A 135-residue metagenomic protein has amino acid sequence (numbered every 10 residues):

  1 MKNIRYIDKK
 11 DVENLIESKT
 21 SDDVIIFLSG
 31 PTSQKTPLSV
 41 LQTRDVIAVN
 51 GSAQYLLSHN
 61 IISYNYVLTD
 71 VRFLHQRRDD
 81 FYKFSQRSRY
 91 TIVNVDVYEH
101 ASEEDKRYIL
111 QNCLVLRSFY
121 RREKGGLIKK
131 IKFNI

Functional and structural regions predicted by a protein language model:
M1-I26, P31-T43, S58, Q86-T91 (+1 more regions): N-terminal donor/sugar-recognition subdomains of glycan-related enzymes, prototypically the membrane-proximal stem
Q42-D45, G51-I135: Acidic/Gly/His-enriched mid-domain segments of enzyme catalytic cores or analogous surface patches that mediate
